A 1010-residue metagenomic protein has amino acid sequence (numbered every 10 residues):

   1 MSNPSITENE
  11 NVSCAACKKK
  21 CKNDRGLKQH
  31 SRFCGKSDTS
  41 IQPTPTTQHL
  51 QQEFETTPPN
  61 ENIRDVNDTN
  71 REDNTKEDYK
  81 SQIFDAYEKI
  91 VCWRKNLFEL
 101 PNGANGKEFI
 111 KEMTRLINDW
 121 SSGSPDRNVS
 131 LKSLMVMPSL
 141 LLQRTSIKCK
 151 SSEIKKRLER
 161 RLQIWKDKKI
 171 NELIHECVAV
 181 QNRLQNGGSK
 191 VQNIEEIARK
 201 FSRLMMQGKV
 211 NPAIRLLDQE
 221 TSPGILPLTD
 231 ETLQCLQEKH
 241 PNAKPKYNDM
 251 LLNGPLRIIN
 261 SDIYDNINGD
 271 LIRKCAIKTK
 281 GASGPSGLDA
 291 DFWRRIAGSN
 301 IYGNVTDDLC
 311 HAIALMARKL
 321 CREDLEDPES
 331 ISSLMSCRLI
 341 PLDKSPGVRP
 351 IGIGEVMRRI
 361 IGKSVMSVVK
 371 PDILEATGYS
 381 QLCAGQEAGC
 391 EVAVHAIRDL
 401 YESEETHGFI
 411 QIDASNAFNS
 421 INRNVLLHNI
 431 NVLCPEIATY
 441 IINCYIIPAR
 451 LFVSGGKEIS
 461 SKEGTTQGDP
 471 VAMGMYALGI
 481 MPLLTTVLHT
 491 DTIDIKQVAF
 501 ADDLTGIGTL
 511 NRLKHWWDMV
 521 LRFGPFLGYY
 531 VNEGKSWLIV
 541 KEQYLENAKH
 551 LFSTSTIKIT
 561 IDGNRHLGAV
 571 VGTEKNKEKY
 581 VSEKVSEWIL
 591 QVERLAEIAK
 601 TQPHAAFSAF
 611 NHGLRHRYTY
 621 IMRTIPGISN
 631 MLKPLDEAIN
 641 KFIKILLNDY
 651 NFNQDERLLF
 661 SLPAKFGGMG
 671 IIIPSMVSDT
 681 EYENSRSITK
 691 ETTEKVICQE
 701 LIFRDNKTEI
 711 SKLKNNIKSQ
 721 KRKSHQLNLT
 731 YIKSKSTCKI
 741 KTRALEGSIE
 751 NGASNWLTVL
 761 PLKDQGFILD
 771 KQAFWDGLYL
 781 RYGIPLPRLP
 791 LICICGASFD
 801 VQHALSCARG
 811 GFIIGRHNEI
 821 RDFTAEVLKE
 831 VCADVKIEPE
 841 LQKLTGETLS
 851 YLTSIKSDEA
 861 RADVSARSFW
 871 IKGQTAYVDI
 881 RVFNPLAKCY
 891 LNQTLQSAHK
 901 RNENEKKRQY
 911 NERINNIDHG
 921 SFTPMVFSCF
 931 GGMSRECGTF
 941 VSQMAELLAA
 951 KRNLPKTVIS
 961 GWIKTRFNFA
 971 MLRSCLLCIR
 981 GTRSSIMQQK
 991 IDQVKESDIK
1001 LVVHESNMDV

Functional and structural regions predicted by a protein language model:
M1-H49: C-terminal recognition-helix end and immediately following basic linker of small zinc-binding "finger" domains
N60-I331, M335-R338, P346, T406-G408: Surface-exposed loop/turn segments and immediately adjacent short secondary-structure elements within folded domains
I83-R94, V136-T221, L647, N651-Y782: Extended C-terminal regions of large enzymes
S202-M205, I258, D262-G479, E681 (+2 more regions): Conserved pre-catalytic core of RNA-dependent polymerases
G284, S336-L339, R349, V365 (+8 more regions): Catalytic palm active-site di-aspartate
N511-W516, Y530-D562: Short, conserved micro-motifs composed of acidic
T554-G627, S685-T692, V696-I697: Basic, alpha-helical interaction scaffolds
I768-D800, F823, V827-C889, H899-N904 (+1 more regions): Active-site metal-binding core of divalent-cation-utilizing nuclease and nuclease-like domains
